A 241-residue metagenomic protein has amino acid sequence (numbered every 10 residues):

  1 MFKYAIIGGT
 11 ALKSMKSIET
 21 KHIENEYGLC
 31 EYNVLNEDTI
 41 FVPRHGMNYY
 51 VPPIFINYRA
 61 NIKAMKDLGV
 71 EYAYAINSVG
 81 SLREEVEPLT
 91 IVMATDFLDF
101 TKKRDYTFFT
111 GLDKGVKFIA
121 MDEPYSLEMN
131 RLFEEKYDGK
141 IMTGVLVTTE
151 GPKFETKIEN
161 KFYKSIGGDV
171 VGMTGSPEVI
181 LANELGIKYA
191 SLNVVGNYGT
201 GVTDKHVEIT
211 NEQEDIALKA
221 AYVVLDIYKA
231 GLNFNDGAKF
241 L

Functional and structural regions predicted by a protein language model:
M1-I119: Metabolite-binding pocket within alpha/beta catalytic cores that recognizes anionic/polar moieties
I62, N160, S176-V179: Generic hydrophobic/aromatic pocket-lining and core-packing "Φ" positions
K66-G69, K164, N183: Non-catalytic positions within long, well-ordered alpha-helices that form the structural scaffold/packing of enzyme
E71-Y72, D169, K188: Short acidic/polar active-site loop segments enriched in Thr and Asp
D122-S165: Active-site rim beta-loop-alpha module in soluble metabolic enzymes
M173-I209: Zn-dependent metallopeptidase/amidohydrolase metal-coordination segment
T200-L241: His/Asp/Glu-rich mid-to-C-terminal helical/loop segments that flank catalytic regions of hydrolases
